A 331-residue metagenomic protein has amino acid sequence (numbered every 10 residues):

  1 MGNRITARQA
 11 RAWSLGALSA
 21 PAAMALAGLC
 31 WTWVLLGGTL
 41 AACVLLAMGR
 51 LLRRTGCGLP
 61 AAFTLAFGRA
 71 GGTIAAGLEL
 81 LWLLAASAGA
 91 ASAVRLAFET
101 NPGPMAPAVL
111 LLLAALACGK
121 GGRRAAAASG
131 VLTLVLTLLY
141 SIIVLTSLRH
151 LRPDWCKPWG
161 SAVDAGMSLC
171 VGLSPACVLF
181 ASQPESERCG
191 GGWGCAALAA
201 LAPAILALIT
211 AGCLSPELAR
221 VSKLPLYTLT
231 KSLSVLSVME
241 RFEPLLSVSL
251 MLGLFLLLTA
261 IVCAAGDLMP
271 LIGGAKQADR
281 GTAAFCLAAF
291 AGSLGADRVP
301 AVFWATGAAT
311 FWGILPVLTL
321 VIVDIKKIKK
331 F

Functional and structural regions predicted by a protein language model:
N3-L26, G37-A41, L45, E79-L83 (+6 more regions): Hydrophobic, membrane-embedded alpha-helices of multi-pass small-molecule transporters
A20-P104, L111: Membrane helical hairpin/interfacial module
A66-L78, L132-L148, A196-A207, C286-L287 (+1 more regions): Small-residue-rich segments of transmembrane alpha-helices in multi-pass membrane proteins, especially helix faces
S87, A91, R95, L134-W159 (+2 more regions): Hydrophobic alpha-helical segments and their helix-loop junctions in multi-pass secondary transporters
A90-P107, P184-A202, A260-F285: Helix-loop-helix connectors at the membrane interface of multi-pass transporters/channels
V94, F98, G103-A106, L116-L148 (+1 more regions): Membrane-interface loop-to-helix entry segments
C213-E243: Membrane-interface interhelical connector segments
G273-A278, A291-T310: Extracellular/periplasmic helix-loop-helix junctions in multi-pass membrane proteins
